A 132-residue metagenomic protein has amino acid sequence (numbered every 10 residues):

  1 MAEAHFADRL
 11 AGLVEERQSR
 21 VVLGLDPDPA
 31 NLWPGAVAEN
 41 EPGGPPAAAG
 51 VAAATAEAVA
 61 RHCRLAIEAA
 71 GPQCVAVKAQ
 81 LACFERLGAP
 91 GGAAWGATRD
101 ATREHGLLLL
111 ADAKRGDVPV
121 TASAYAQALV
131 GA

Functional and structural regions predicted by a protein language model:
A2-A132: Active-site loop-to-helix "anion-binding N-cap" substructures in soluble metabolic enzymes
